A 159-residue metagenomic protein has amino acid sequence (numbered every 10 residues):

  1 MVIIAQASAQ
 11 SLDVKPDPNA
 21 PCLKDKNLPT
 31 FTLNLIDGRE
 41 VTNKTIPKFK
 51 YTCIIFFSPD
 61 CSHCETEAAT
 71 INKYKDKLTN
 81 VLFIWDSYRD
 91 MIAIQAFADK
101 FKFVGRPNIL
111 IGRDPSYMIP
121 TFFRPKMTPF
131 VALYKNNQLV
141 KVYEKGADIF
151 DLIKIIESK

Functional and structural regions predicted by a protein language model:
M1-P16, K159: Bacterial Sec-dependent N-terminal signal peptides
S11-K44: N-terminal "domain-start" segment that seeds a small globular fold
K26-P29, T79, G105-I109: A short helix-to-beta-strand connector/capping loop
F31, F130-V131: Generic short beta-strand
N43-E65, I71: Short active-site neighborhood of thiol/selenol oxidoreductases, capturing the structured segment around
E65-K102, M118-T121: Structural microenvironment flanking redox-active thiols in thiol-disulfide oxidoreductases
K77, L133-K159: Thiol-/selenol-based redox modules, centered on thioredoxin-like and closely related oxidoreductase domains
F101-F130: Short, internal strand/loop/helix patches that form the active-site neighborhood or redox-interaction surface
